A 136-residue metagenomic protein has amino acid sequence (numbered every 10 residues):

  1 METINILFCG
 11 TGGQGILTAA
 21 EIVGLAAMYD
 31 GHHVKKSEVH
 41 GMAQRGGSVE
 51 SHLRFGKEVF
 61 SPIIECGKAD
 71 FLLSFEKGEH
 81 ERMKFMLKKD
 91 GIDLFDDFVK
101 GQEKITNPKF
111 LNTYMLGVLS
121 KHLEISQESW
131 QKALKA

Functional and structural regions predicted by a protein language model:
M1-A136: Active-site cofactor/cluster-binding pocket
